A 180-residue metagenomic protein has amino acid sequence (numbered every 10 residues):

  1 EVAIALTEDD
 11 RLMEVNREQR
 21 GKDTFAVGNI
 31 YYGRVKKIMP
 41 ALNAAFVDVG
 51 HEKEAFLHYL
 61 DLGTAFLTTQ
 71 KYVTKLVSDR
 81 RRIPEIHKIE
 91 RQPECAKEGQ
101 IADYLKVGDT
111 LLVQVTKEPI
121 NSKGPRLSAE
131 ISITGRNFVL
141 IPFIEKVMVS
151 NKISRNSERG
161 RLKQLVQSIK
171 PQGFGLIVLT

Functional and structural regions predicted by a protein language model:
E1-T180: Single-stranded RNA-binding surfaces
